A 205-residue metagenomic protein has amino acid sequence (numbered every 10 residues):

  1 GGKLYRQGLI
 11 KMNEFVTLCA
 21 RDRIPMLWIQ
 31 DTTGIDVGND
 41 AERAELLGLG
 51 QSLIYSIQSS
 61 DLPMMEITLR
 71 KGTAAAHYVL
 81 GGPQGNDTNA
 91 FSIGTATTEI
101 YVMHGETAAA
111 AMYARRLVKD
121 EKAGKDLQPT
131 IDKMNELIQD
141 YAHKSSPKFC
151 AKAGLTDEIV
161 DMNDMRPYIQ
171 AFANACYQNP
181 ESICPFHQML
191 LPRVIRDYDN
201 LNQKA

Functional and structural regions predicted by a protein language model:
G1-A205: Ligand-binding clefts of soluble mixed alpha/beta catalytic domains
